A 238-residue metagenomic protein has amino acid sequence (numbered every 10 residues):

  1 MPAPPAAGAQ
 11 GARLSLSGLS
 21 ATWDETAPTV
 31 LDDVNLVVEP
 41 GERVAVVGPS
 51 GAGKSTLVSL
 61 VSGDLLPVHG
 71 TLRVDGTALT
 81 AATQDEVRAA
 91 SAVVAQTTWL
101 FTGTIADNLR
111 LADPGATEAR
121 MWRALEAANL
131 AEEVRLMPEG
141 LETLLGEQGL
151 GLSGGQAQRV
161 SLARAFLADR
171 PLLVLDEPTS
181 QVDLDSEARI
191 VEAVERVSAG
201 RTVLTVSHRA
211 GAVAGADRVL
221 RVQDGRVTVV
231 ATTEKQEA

Functional and structural regions predicted by a protein language model:
M1-Q10, R73, R135-L136, T232-E234 (+1 more regions): Short, flexible cytosolic linker that couples an ABC transmembrane/permease module to its adjacent nucleotide-binding
M1-V44, R123, R196-A199, T228: Primarily ABC-family ATPase nucleotide-binding module
V44-V46, V58: Short hydrophobic beta-strand immediately N-terminal to the Walker A/P-loop
S50, T56, A89-V93, T97 (+3 more regions): ABC-family ATPase nucleotide-binding domain "signature/switch" substructure
S62: Helix-to-loop junction immediately C-terminal to a conserved catalytic motif
V68-T71, D224: Conserved coupling/switch loops of ABC nucleotide-binding domains, chiefly the family-specific signature
G70-T77, A81, V87: Conserved ABC transporter NBD signature motif
A119-G140: Conserved ABC ATPase "signature" region
